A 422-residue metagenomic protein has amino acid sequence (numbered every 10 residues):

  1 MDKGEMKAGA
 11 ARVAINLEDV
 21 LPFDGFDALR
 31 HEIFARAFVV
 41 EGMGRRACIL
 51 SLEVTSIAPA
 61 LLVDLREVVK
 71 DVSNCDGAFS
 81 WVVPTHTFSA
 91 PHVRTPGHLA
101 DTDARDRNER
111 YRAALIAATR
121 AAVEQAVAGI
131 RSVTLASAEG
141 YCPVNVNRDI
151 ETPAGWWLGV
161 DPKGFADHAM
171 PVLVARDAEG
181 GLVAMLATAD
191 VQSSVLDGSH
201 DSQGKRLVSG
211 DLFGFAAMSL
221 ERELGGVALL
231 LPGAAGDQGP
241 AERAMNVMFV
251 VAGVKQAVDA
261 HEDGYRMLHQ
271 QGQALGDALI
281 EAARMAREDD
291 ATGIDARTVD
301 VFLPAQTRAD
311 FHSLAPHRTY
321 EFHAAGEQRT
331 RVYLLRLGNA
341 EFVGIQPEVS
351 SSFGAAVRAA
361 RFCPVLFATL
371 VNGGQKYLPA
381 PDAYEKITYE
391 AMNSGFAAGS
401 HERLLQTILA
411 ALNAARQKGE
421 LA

Functional and structural regions predicted by a protein language model:
M1-V83, T87-Q270, G276, A283-A422: Conserved beta-alpha junction segments in alpha/beta enzyme cores
